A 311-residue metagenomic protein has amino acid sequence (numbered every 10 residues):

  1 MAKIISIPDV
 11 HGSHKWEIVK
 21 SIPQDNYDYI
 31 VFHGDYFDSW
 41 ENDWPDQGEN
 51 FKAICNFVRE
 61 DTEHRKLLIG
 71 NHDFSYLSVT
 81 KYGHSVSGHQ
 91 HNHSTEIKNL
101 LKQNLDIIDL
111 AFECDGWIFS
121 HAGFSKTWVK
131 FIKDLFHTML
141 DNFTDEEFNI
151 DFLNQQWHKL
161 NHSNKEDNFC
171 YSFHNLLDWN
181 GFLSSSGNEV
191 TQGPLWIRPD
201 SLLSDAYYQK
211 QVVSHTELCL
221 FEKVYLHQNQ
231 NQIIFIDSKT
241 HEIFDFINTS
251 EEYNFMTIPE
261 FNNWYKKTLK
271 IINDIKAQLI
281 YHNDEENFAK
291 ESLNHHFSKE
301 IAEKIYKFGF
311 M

Functional and structural regions predicted by a protein language model:
M1-I5, F112-I118: Beta-strand-turn-beta hairpins that frame and shape the catalytic cleft of phosphate-ester-processing enzymes
S6-P8, I69, F119-S120, F235: Short hydrophobic beta-strand that contains or immediately precedes a catalytic carboxylate
I7, G12-L100: Core catalytic region of metal-dependent phosphoesterases/phosphodiesterases, especially metallo-beta-lactamase-like
G12-E17, D38-W40, H72-S78, S125-T127 (+2 more regions): Active-site environment of divalent metal-dependent phosphoester hydrolases
F37-E41, L67, G193-K210, T216-F221 (+1 more regions): Catalytic phosphate/metal-binding cores of nucleic-acid and nucleotide-processing enzymes, i.e., regions that mediate
N104-F112: Conserved N-terminal structural segment that caps and organizes enzyme catalytic cores in eukaryotes
C114-L203: Active-site-proximal loop/helix segment associated with metal-binding centers of metalloenzymes
C219-N283, N287, E303-M311: Binuclear metal-dependent phosphoesterase catalytic core
